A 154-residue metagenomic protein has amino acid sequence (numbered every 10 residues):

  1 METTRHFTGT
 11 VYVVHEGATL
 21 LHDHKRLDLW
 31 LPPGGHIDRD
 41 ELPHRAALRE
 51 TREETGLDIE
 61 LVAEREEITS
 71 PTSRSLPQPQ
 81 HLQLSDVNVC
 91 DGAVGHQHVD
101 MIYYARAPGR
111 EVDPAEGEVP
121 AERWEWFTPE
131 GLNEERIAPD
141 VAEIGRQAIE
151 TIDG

Functional and structural regions predicted by a protein language model:
M1-P32, D40, I59-A63: N-terminal strand-loop-strand
T3, V11, D91-G95, A115-G117: Short secondary-structure boundary/capping segments
H6, P32, E54-G56, V94-D100: Short connector loops at helix/strand junctions that flank enzyme active sites, especially segments positioning acidic
P32-P33, I37-P71: The catalytic Nudix box helix
G34, L84, P129: Active-site donor-binding loop signature of nucleotide-sugar glycosyltransferases
P71-E111: Active-site-adjacent beta-strand/loop module that shapes the phosphate/pyrophosphate-binding cleft
D100-A107, D113-A148: NUDIX/MutT-family hydrolases
I149-G154: Generic C-terminal helix-cap and adjacent flexible tail
